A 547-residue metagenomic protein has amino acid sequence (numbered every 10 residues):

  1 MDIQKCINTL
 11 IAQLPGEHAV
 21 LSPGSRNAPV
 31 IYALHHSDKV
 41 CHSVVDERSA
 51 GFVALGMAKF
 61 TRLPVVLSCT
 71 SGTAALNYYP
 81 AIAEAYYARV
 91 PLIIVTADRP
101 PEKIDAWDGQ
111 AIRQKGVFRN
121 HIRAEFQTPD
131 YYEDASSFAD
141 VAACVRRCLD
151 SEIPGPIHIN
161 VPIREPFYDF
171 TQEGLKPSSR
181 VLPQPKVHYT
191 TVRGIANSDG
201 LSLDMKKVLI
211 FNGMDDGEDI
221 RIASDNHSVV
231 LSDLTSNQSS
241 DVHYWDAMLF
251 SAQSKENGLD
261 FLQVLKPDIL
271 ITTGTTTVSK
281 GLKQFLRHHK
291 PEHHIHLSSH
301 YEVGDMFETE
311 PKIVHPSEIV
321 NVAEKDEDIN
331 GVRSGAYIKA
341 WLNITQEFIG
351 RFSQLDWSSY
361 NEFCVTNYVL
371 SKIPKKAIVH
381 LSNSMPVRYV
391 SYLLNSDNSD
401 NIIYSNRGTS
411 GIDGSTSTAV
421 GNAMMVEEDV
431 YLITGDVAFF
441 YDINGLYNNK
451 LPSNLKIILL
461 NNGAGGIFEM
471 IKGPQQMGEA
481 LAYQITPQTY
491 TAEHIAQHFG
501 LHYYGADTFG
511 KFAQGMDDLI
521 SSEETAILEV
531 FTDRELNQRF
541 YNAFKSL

Functional and structural regions predicted by a protein language model:
Q4-I7, S22-S25, V30-Y32, L342-E427: Active-site diphosphate/adenylate-binding microenvironment
E17-V20, V40-H42, F60-R99, V264-G274 (+2 more regions): A short, small-residue-rich loop immediately preceding and capping a beta-strand
L21-G24, C41-F52, L67-A74, S382-N383 (+2 more regions): Active-site nucleophile and cofactor-binding loops and adjacent substrate-binding regions of central metabolic enzymes
N77, F211-I295, V303-M306, N398-V426 (+3 more regions): Glycine-rich, anion-gripping cofactor-binding loops and their flanking helix/strand elements in enzyme active sites
V95, E102-K115, R119, L394-L547: Thiamine diphosphate
I104-V181: Internal gly/pro-rich beta-alpha loop/helix module that stabilizes soluble enzyme cofactors or their anionic handles
G116, P154-P156, N160-R193, G515-L547: Glycine/aspartate-rich loop-and-adjacent alpha/beta segment that forms the canonical ThDP
F285-V387, T491-I495, D507-L547: Phosphate/pyrophosphate-binding active-site segments
